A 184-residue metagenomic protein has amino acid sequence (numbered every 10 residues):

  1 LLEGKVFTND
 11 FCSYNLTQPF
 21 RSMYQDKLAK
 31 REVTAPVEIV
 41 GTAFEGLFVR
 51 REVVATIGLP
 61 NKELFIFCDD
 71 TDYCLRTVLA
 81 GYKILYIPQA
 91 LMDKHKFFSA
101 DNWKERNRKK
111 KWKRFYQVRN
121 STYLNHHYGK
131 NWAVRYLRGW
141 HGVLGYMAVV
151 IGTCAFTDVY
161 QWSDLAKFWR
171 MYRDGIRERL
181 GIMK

Functional and structural regions predicted by a protein language model:
L1-L59, E63: Acidic/His-rich active-site region of diverse nucleotide-sugar glycosyltransferases
L47-V49, V53-L59, E63-L91: A short, conserved alpha-helix in the catalytic core of glycosyltransferases
T56-I57, H95, L124: Residues that scaffold the ATP/ADP-binding catalytic core of kinase and kinase-like folds
I87-R106: Active-site donor/metal-binding and catalytic loop motifs of nucleotide-sugar-dependent glycosylation enzymes
E105-F115: A short acidic, glycine-rich active-site loop that binds or catalyzes chemistry on phosphate/adenosine moieties
V118-S121: A conserved mid-domain beta-alpha-beta active-site/ligand-binding segment of alpha/beta enzyme cores
H127: Active-site pocket-lining segments that scaffold enzyme catalytic pockets across diverse folds
K130-K184: Non-catalytic, C-terminal membrane-associated alpha-helical segments of glycosyltransferases
